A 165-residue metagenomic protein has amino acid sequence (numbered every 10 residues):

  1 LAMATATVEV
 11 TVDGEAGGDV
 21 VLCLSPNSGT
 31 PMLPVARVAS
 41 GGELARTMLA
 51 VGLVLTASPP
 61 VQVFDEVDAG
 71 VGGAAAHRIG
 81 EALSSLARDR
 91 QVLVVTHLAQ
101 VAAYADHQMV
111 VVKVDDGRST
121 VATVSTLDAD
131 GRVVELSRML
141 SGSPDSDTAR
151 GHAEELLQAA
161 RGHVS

Functional and structural regions predicted by a protein language model:
L1-G14: Amphipathic alpha-helical domain-onset/packing element
E15-V20: A short, glycine/Asx- and small/polar-enriched loop/turn that sits immediately N-terminal to a beta-strand
L22-L49, A69-G73, L127: Conserved ABC ATPase signature
P26, G42-V63, L86: GG-anchored amphipathic helix commonly corresponding to the ABC/SMC/Rad50 NBD signature/C-loop
N27-M32, V54-A57, Q158-A159, H163: Interdomain coupling and dimerization elements in large ATP-driven molecular machines
P31-A36, R46-T47, S58-V63, G72-I79 (+2 more regions): Extended hydrophobic-aromatic, low-complexity segments
D65-V67: Walker B catalytic carboxylates
A74-S165: C-terminal lobe/lid and adjacent interdomain/linker elements of RecA-like ASCE P-loop ATPase modules
